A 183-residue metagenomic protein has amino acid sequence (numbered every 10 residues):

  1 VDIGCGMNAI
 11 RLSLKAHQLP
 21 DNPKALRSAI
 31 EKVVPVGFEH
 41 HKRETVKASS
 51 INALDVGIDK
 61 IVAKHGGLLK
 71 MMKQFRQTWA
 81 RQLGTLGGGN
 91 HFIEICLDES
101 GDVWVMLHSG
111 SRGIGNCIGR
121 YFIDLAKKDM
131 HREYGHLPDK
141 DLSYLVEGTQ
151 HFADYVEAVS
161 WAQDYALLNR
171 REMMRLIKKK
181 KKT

Functional and structural regions predicted by a protein language model:
V1-S100, C117-T183: Glycine-rich, flexible loop motifs
D102-W104: Hydrophobic residues embedded in beta-strands of well-ordered beta-sheets
